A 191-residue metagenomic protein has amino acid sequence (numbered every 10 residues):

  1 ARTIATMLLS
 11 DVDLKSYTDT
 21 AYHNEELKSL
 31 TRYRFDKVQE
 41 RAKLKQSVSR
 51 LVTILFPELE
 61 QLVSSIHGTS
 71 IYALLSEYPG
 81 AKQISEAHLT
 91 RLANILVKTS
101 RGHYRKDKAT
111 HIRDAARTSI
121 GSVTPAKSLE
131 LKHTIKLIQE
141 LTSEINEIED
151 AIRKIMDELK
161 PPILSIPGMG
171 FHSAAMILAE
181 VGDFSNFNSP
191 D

Functional and structural regions predicted by a protein language model:
A1-D191: A detector of single, family-specific signature residues that are central to catalytic or substrate-handling motifs
